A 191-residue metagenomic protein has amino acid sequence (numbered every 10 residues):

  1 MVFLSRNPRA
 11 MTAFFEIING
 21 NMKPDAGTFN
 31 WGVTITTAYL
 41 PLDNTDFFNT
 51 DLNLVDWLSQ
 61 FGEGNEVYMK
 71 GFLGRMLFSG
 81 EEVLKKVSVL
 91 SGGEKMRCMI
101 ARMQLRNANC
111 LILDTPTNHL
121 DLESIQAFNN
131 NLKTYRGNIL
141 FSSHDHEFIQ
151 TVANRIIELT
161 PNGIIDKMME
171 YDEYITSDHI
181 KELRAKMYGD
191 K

Functional and structural regions predicted by a protein language model:
M1-K191: ABC ATP-binding cassette signature C-motif
